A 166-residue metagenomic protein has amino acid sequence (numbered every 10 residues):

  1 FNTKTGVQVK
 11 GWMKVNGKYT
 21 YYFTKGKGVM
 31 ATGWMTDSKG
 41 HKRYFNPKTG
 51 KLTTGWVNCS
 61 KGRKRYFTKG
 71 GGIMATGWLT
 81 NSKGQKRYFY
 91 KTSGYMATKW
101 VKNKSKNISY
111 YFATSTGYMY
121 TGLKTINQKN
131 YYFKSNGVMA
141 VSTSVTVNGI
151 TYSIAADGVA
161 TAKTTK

Functional and structural regions predicted by a protein language model:
N2-K166: Extracellular adhesion/carbohydrate-binding repeat motifs centered on closely spaced tryptophans
